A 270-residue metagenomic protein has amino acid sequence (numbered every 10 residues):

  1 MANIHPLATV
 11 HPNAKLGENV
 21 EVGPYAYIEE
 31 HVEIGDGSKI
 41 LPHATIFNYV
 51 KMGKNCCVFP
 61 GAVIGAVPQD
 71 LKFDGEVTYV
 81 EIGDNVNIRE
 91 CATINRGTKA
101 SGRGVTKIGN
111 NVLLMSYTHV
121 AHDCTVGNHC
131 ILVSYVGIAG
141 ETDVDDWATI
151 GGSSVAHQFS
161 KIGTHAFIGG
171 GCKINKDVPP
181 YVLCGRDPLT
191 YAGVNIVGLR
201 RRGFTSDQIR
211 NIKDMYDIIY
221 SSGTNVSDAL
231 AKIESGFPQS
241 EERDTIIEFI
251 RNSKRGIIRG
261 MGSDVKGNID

Functional and structural regions predicted by a protein language model:
M1-L7, P12-N13, E18-N19, N55 (+6 more regions): Terminal amphipathic alpha-helical/low-complexity segments used for targeting or macromolecular assembly
N3-G185, L189-T190: Structural signal for interior beta-strand "rungs" in well-ordered beta-sheet cores of soluble enzyme domains
